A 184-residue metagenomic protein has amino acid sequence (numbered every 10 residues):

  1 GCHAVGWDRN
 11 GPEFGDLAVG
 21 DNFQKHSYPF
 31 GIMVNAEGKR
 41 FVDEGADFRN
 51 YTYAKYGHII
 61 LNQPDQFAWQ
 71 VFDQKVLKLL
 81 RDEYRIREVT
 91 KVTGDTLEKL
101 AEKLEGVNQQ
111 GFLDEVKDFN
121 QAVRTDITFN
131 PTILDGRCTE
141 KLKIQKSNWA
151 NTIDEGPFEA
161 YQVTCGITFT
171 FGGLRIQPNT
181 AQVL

Functional and structural regions predicted by a protein language model:
G1-E115, Q121-P131, T139-L184: Residues forming the flavin
L134: An active-site metal/cofactor-coordinating segment within enzyme catalytic domains
